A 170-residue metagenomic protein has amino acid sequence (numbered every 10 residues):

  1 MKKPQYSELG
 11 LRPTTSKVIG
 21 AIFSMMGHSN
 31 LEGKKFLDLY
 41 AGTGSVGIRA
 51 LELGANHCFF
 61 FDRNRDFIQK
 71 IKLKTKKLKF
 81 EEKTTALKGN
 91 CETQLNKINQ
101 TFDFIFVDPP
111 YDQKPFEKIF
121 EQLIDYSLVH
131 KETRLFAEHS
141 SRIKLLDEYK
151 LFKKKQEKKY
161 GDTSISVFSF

Functional and structural regions predicted by a protein language model:
M1-F170: Class I S-adenosyl-L-methionine-dependent methyltransferase catalytic core
